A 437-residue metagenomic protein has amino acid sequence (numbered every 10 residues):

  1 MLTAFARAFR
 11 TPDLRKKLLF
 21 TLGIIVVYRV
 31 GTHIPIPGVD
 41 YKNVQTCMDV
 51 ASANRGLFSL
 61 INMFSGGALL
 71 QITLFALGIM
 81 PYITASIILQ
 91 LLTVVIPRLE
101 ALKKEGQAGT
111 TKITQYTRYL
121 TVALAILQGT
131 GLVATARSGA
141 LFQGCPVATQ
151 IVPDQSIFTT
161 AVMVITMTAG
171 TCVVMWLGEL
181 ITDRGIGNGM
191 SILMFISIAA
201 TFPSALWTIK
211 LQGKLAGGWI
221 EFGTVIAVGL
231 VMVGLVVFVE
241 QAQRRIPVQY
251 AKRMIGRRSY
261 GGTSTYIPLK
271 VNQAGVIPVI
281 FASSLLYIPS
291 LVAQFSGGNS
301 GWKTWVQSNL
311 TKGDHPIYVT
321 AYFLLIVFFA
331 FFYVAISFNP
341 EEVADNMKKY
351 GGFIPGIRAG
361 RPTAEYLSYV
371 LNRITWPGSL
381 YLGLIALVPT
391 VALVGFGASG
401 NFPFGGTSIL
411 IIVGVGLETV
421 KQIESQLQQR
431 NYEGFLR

Functional and structural regions predicted by a protein language model:
M1-K103, A108-R437: N-terminal cationic and glycine-rich segments that engage phosphates or anionic surfaces
